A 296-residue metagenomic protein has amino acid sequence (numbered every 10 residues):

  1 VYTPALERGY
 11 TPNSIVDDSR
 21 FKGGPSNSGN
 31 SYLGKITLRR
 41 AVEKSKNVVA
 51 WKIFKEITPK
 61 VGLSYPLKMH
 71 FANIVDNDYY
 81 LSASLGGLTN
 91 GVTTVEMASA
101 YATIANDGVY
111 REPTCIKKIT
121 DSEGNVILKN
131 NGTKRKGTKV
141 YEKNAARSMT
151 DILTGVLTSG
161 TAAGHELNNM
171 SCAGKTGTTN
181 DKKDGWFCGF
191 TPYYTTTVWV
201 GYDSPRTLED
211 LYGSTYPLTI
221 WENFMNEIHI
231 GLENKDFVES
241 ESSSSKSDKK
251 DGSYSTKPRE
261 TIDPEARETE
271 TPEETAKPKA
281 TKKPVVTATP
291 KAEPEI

Functional and structural regions predicted by a protein language model:
V1-L6, P12, V49-A50, G62 (+1 more regions): Extended, hydrophobic alpha-helical segments in both membrane/secreted and soluble proteins
T3, R8, P66, Y79 (+1 more regions): Periplasmic/cell-envelope proteins involved in peptidoglycan metabolism and beta-lactam response
Y10-G62, Y110, S122-S148, T154-G155: Conserved catalytic neighborhood of penicillin-recognizing serine enzymes
P12, G91-I262: A penicillin-recognizing enzyme superfamily signal
S14-D17, R40, A50-F54, Y65 (+6 more regions): Structural recognition of the beta-strand scaffold that forms the well-ordered cores of secreted hydrolase catalytic
V16-D18, N77-Y79, G164-L167: Short, glycine-/polar-rich solvent-exposed loops and beta-turns at beta-strand/coil boundaries
P25-L33, T58-S99: Mid-domain, small-residue-enriched loop/turn segments at the edges of structured enzyme/sensor domains
R259-E295: Ser/Thr-rich, Proline-interspersed low-complexity disordered segments
